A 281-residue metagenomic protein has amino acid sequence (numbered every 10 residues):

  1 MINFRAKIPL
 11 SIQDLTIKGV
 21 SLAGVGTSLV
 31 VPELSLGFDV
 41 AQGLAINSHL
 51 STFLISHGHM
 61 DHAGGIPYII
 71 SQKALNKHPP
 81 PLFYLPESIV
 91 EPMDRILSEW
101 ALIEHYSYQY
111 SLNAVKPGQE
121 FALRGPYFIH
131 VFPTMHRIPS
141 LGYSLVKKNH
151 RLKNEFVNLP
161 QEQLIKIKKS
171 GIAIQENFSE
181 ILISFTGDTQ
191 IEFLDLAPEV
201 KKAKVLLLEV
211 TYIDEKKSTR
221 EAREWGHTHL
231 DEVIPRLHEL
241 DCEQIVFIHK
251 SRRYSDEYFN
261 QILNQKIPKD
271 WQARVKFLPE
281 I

Functional and structural regions predicted by a protein language model:
M1-H49, G142-L145, R151-L152, Q175-T186 (+1 more regions): Conserved beta-strand hairpin/beta-sheet module of binuclear metal-dependent hydrolase folds, prominently
L22, Y127-K201, V205-V210: Active-site-proximal loop/helix segment associated with metal-binding centers of metalloenzymes
D39-P86, A114: Active-site metal-binding motif and surrounding structural segment of the metallo-beta-lactamase
L44-H49, F121-R124, A197-V200, E215: Short loop/helix-cap segments at secondary-structure boundaries that form the rim of catalytic
G65-Q72, S98, S255-N264: Metal-dependent catalytic neighborhoods of phosphoester/phosphodiester hydrolases
P80-S88, L207, V246-I248: Short internal beta-strands
L102-N113: A glycine-rich helix N-cap at a beta->alpha junction
K169-I281: Cap/insert and terminal regions of metallo-dependent hydrolase folds
